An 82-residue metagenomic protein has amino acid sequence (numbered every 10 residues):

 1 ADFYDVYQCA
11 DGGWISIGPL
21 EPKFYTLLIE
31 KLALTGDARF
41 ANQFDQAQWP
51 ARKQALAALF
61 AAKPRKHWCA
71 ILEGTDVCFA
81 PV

Functional and structural regions predicted by a protein language model:
F3-F79: Aromatic-enriched alpha-helical interface/lid elements that frame and gate functional surfaces
V82: Short acidic-hydrophobic, aromatic-tinged amphipathic segments that line or gate anion-handling sites
